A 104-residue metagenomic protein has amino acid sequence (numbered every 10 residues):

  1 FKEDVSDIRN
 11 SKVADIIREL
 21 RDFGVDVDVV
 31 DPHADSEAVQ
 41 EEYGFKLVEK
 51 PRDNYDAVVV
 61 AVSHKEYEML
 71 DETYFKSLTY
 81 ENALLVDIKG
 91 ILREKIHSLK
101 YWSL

Functional and structural regions predicted by a protein language model:
F1-L104: Structural/interface elements that position substrates and couple domains in central-metabolism enzymes
